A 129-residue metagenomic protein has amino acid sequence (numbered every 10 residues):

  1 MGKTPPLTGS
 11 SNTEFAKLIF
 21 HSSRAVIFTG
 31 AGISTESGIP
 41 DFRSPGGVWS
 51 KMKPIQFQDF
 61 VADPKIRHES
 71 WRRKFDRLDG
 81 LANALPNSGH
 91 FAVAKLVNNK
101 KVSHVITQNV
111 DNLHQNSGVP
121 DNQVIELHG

Functional and structural regions predicted by a protein language model:
M1-G129: Conserved catalytic core of sirtuin-type NAD+-dependent deacylases
